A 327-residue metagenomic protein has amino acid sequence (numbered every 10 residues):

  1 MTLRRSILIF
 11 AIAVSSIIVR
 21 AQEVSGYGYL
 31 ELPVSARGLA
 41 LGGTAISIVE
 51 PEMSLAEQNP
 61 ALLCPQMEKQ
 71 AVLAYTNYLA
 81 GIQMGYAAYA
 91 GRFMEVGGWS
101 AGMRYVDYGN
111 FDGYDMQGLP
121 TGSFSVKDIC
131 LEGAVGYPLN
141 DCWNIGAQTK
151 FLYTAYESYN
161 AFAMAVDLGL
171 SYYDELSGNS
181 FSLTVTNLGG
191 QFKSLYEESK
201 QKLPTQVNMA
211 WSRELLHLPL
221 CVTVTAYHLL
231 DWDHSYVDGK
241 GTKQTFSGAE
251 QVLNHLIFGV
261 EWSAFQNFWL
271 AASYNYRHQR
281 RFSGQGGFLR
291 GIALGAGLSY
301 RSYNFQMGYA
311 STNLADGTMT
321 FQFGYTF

Functional and structural regions predicted by a protein language model:
M1-I7: Bacterial N-terminal signal peptides that target proteins for export
R5, V14-S15, A272: Intrinsically disordered, low-complexity segments enriched in Ser/Pro/Gly/Ala and basic residues
F10-A11, L32: Short N-terminal leader segment in a subset of presequences, especially plant chloroplast and some mitochondrial
A11-R20: Hydrophobic h-region of N-terminal signal peptides that target proteins for export in Gram-negative bacteria
Q22-F327: Subset of outer-membrane beta-barrel
